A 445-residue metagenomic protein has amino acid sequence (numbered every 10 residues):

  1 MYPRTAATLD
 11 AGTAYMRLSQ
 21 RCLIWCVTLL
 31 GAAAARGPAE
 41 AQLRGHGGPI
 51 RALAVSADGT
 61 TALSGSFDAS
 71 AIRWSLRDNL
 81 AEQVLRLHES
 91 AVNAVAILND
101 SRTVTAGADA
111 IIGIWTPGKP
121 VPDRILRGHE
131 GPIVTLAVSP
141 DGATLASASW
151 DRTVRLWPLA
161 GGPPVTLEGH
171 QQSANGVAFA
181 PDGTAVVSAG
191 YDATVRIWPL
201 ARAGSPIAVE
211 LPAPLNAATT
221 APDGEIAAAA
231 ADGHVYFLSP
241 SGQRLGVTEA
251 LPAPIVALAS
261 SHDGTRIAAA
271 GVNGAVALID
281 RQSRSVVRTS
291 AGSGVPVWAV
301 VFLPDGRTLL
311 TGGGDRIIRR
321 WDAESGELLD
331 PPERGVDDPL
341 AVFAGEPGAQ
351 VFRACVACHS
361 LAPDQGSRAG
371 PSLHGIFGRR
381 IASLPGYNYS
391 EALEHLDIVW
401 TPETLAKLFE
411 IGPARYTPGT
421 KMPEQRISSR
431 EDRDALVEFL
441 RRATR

Functional and structural regions predicted by a protein language model:
L43-I50, R86-V92, R127-I133, E168-A174 (+4 more regions): WD40/WD-repeat beta-propeller blade N-cap
A57-D58, I97-D100, P140-D141, P181-D182 (+3 more regions): Residue-level detector of Asp-centered blade-edge/turn motifs that repeat once per structural unit in beta-propeller
A62, T103-V104, L145, V186 (+3 more regions): Hydrophobic beta-strand positions that form the internal "hydrophobic ladder" of WD40/Gbeta-like beta-propeller blades
G65-D68, A106-D109, A148-D151, A189-D192 (+3 more regions): Conserved strand-to-loop turn within each blade of WD40 beta-propeller repeats
S325-V351: Electrostatic cytochrome c docking/interface patches
V342-D364, L373: Sequence/structural segment immediately N-terminal to covalent heme-attachment motifs in c-type and related
T401-R445: C-terminal capping alpha-helices of c-type cytochrome domains
